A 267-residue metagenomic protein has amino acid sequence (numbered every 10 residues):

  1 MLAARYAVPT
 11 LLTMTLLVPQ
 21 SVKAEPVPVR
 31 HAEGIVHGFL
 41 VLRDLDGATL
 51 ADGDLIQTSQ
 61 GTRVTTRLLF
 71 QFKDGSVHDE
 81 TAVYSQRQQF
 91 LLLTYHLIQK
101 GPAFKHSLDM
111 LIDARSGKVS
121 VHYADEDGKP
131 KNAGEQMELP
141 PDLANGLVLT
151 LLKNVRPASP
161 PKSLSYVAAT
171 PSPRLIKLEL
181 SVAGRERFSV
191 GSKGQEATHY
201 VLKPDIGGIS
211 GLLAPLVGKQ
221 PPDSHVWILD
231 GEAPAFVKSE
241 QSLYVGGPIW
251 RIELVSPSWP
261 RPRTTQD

Functional and structural regions predicted by a protein language model:
M1-T10: Bacterial N-terminal signal peptides that target proteins for export
L2, A114-S116, P140-L149, G246: Short secondary-structure transition/capping segments
V8-P9, L69, K131: Short, functionally important structural connectors and interaction interfaces within domains
P9-V18: Bacterial N-terminal signal peptides
A24-S116, P161-D267: Acidic, serine/threonine-rich low-complexity disordered tracts
S120-H122: Surface-exposed edge beta-strands and adjoining flexible/disordered loops or tails in beta-rich
A124-P160: Surface-exposed beta-loop interaction hotspot
